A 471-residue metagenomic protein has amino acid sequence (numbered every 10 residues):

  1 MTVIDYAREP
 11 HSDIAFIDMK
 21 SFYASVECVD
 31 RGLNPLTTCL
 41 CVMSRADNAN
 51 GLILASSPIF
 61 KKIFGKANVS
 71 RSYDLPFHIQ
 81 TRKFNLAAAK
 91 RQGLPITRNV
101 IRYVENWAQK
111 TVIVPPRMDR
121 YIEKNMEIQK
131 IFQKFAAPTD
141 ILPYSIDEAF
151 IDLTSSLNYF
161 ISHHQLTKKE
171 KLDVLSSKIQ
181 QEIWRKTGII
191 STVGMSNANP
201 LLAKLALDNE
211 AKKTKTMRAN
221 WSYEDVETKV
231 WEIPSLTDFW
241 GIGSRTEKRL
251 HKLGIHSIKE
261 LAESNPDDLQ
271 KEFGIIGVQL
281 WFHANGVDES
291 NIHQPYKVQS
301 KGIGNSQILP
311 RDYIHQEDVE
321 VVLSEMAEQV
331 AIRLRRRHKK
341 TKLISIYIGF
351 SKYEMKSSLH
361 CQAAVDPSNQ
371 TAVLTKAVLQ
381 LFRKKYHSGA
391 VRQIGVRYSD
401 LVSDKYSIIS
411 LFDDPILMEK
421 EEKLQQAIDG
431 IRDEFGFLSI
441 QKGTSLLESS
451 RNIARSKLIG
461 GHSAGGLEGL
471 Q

Functional and structural regions predicted by a protein language model:
M1-F150, S155-L157, A284: Residues that scaffold, gate, or flank divalent-cation-dependent active/transport sites
V3-E9, F16, K62, A108 (+2 more regions): DNA-contacting surface of Y-family translesion DNA polymerases
Y6, V26, H360-Q471: Acidic, metal-coordinating catalytic segment for phosphate/diphosphate chemistry, firing primarily on the Nudix
W107-A108, P143-E148, M195-N199, K339-L343 (+1 more regions): Short Gly/Ser/Thr- and Asp/Glu-enriched loop/turn motifs at secondary-structure junctions
I146-A149, K340-E354, R397-D404: Core structural elements
F150-Q180, G254: Catalytic palm subdomain of template-directed nucleic-acid polymerases, centered on the conserved carboxylate motif
L175-S235: Long, highly charged, low-complexity intrinsically disordered interaction regions that mediate electrostatic DNA/RNA
